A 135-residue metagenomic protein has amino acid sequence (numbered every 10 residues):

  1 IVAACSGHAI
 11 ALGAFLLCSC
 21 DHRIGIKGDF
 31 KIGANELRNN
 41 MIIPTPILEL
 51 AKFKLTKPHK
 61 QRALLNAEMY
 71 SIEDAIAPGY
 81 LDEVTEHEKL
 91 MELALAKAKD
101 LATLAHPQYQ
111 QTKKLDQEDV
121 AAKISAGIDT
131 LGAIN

Functional and structural regions predicted by a protein language model:
I1-S6, I47-E49: An acidic, glycine-rich surface segment that forms the CoA-thioester-binding/catalytic face of crotonase-fold enzymes
A3, K60, I72-A75, A98: Small-residue (primarily alanine) positions within well-ordered alpha-helices, especially packing/interaction faces
A4-A9, A63-E68: Glycine-rich beta-to-alpha transition loops that act as phosphate-gripper elements at the mouths of alpha/beta enzyme
I10-R62, K97: CoA-thioester-processing core
L17, A75-I76: Hydrophobic residues within well-ordered alpha-helices
G25-I26, I76-I128: C-terminal long alpha-helix characteristic of the crotonase
K31, E68-M69: Residue at a beta-strand N-cap/secondary-structure junction
N135: Active-site anion-handling motifs in enzyme catalytic cores
